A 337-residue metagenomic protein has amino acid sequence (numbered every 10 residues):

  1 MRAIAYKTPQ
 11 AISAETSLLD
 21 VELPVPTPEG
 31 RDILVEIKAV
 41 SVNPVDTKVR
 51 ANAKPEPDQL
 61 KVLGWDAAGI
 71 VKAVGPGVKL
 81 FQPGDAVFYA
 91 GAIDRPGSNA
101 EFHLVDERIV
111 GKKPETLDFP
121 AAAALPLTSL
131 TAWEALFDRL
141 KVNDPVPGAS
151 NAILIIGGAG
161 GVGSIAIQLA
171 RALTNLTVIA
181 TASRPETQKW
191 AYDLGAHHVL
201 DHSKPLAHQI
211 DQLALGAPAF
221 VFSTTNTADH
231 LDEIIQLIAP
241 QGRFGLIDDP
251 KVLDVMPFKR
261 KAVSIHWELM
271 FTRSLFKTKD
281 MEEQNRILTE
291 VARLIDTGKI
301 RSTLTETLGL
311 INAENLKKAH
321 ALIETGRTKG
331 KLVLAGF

Functional and structural regions predicted by a protein language model:
P24-S41, A51-D94: Glycine-rich beta-strand-centered segment in the early N-terminal region that forms part of a ligand/cofactor-binding
D85-A86, F102, R243: Residue-level marker of beta-strand positions
D94-E107: A structural motif shared across PLP-dependent enzymes of the aminotransferase-like
A123-K204: Mid-domain Rossmann-like dinucleotide-binding core that forms the NAD(H)/NADP(H) cofactor-binding site
D144-P147, V199-E268: Glycine-rich cofactor phosphate-binding loops and adjacent beta1-alpha1 units of small-molecule cofactor enzyme domains
T181-P185, T224, L269: N-terminal Rossmann-fold cofactor-binding loop
P257-T307: C-terminal substrate-binding/catalytic core of Rossmann-like NAD(P)-dependent dehydrogenases/reductases
R293-E306, K317-F337: C-terminal capping/lid region of NAD(P)-dependent oxidoreductase domains
